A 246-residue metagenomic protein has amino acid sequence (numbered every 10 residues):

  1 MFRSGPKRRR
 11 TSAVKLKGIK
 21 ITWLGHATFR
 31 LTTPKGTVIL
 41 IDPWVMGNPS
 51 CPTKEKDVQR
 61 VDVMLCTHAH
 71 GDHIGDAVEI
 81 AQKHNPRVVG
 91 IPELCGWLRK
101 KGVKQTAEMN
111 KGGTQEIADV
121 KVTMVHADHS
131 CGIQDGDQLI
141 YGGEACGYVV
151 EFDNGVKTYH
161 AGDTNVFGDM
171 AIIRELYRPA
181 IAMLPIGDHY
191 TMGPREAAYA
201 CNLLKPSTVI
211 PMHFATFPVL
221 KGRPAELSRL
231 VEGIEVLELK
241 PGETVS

Functional and structural regions predicted by a protein language model:
M1-V38, V45-N48, E116, E226-I234 (+1 more regions): Zn-dependent metallo-beta-lactamase
K20-W23, I39-D42, K121-A127, K157-D163: Active-site-proximal beta-strand elements of phosphoester/diester hydrolases
R30-H70, G75-Q82, E93, S130-I140 (+1 more regions): Pre-active-site segment of Zn-dependent metallo-hydrolases
L40-P43, V61-A69, V89-P92, T158-G162 (+3 more regions): Active-site neighborhood of phospho(di)ester-bond hydrolases with catalytic His/Asp-centered motifs
G47-N48, H70-G75, C95-L98, G113-E116 (+5 more regions): Active-site environment of divalent metal-dependent phosphoester hydrolases
G75-Q115, V120-I133: Glycine/small-residue-rich loop that forms an oxyanion/phosphate-binding "nest" at active or ligand-binding sites
R87, R99-T114, A198-S246: Binuclear metal-ion centers of metallo-dependent hydrolases, dominated by the metallo-beta-lactamase
I133-N202: Active-site-proximal loop/helix segments of hydrolase catalytic cores
